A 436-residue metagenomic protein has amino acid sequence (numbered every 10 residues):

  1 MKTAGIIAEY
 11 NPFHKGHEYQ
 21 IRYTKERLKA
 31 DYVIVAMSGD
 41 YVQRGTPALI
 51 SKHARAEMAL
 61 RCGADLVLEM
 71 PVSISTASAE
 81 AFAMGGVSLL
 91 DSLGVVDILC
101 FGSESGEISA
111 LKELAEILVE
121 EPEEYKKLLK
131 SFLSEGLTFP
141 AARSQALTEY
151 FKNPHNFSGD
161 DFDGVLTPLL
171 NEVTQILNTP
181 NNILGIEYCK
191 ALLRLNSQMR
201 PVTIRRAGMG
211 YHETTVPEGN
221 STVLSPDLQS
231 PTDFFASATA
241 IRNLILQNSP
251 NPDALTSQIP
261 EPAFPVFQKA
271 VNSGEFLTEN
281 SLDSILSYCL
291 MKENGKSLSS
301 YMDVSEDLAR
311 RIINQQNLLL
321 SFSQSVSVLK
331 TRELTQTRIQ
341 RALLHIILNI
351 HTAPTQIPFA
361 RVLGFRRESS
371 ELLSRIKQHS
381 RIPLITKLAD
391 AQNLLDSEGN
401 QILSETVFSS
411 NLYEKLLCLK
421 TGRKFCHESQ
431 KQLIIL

Functional and structural regions predicted by a protein language model:
M1-R55: N-terminal catalytic cores of NTP/NDP-binding nucleotidyl/phosphoryl-transfer enzymes
I6-I7, A36-M37, L68-M70, V202-I204: Short beta-strands and strand-loop turn motifs
K25, A56-L60, K190, R242: Class I S-adenosyl-L-methionine
K25-E26, L60, V87, D91-S92: Non-catalytic positions within long, well-ordered alpha-helices that form the structural scaffold/packing of enzyme
L28-A30, A64, V95-V96: Short, high-confidence coil segments that cap the C-terminus of an alpha-helix and link into the following beta-strand
A56-P71: A glycine-rich helix N-cap at a beta->alpha junction
M70-L436: Active-site cores that bind ATP or allylic diphosphates and position pyrophosphate for catalysis
